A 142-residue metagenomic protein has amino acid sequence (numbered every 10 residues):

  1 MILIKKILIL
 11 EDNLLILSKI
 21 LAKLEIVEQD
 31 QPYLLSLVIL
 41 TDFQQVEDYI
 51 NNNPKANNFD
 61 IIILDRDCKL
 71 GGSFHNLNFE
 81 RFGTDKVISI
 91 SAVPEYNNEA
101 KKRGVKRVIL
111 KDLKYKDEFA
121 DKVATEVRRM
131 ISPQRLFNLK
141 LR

Functional and structural regions predicted by a protein language model:
I4: Phosphate-coordination loops involved in phosphoryl transfer and adenosine-cofactor binding
E11-D12, S91: Conserved acidic carboxylate
L14-T41: Two-component/phosphorelay signaling modules centered on CheY-like receiver
L37, K86-V87: Hydrophobic/aromatic residues located in beta-strands of well-ordered beta-sheets within soluble catalytic
F43-T84, P94: Conserved phosphotransfer microenvironments
A92-L113, D117-D121: Alpha4 helix (beta4-alpha4-beta5 surface) of REC/receiver domains from two-component response regulators
E118-R142: CheY-like receiver
